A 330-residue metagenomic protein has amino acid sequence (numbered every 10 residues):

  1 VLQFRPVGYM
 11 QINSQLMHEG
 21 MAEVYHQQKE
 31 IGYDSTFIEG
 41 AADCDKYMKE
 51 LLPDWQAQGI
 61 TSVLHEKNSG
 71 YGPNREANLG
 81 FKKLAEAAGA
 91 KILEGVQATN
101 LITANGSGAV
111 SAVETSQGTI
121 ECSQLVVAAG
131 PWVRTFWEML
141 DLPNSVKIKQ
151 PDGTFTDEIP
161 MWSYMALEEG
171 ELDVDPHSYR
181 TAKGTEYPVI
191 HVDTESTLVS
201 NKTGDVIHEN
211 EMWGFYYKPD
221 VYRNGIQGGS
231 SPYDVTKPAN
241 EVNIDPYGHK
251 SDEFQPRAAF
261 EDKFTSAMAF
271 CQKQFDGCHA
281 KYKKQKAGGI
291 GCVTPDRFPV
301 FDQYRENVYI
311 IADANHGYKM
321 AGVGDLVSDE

Functional and structural regions predicted by a protein language model:
V1-L51, G214: Dinucleotide-binding Rossmann-like beta1-alpha1 core, especially the glycine-rich loop that anchors the ADP
L2-Q11, D43-G89, E94, V110-A112 (+3 more regions): Helix-loop-beta segment of a Rossmann-like dinucleotide-binding subdomain
T36-I38, K91-L93, K281-Q285: General small-molecule cofactor/ligand-binding pocket signal
V63-L84, A129-W132, A259, K263-A267 (+3 more regions): Mid-domain beta-loop-alpha active-site segment that forms a flexible, acidic cofactor/metal-binding surface
E66, T115, P219-V221, D302-R305: Active-site beta-strand termini and strand-to-loop segments that position acidic
T99-I102, D302: Conserved positions in beta-strands of structured domains
L101-Q255, D276-C278: Flavin-dependent oxidoreductases
D234, P238-N243, D252-E330: C-terminal catalytic lobe of FAD-dependent flavoproteins
